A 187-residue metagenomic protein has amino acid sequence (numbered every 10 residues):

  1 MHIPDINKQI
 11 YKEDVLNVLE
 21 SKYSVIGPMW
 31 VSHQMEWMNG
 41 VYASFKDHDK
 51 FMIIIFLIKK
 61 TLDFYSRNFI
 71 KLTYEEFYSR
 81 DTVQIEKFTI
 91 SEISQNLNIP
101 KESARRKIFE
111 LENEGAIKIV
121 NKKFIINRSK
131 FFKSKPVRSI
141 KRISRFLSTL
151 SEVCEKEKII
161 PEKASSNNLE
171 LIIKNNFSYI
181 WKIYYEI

Functional and structural regions predicted by a protein language model:
M1-F51, E162-I187: N-terminal leader segment of winged-helix/HTH proteins
S44-F51, K60-E75: Short helix-coil-helix linker/hinge
I54-I55: Hydrophobic residues on short alpha-helical segments
E75, T89, N121-R145: Short, cationic-aromatic polyanion-contact patches
F77-D81, I85-Q95, L111: A short alpha-helical element within helix-turn-helix/winged-helix DNA-binding domains across DNA-binding proteins
N98-N113: Short amphipathic alpha-helical interaction segments
E112-K123: A short, conserved structural fragment
F132-N176: Short, amphipathic alpha-helical interaction segments positioned at domain boundaries
